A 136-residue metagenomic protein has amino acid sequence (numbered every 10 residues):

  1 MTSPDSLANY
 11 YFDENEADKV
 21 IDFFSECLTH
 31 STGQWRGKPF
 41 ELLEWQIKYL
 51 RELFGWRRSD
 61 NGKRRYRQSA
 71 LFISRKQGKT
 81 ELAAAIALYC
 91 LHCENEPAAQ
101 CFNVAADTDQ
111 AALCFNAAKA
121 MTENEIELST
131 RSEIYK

Functional and structural regions predicted by a protein language model:
M1-K136: Phosphate/NTP-binding elements of NTP-utilizing enzymes
